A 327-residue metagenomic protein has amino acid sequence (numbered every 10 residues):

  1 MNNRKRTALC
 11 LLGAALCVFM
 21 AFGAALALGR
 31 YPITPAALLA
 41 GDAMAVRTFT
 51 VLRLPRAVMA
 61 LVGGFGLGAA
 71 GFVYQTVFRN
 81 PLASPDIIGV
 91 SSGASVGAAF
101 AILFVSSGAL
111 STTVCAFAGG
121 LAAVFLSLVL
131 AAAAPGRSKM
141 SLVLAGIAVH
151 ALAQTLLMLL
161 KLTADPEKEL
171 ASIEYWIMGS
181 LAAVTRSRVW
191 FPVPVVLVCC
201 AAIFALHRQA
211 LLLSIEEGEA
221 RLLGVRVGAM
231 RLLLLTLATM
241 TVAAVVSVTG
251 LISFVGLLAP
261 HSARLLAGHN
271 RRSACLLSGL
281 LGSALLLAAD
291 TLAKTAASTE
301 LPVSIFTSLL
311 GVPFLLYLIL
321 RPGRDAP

Functional and structural regions predicted by a protein language model:
M1-P327: Alpha-helical transmembrane segments in inner-membrane proteins
